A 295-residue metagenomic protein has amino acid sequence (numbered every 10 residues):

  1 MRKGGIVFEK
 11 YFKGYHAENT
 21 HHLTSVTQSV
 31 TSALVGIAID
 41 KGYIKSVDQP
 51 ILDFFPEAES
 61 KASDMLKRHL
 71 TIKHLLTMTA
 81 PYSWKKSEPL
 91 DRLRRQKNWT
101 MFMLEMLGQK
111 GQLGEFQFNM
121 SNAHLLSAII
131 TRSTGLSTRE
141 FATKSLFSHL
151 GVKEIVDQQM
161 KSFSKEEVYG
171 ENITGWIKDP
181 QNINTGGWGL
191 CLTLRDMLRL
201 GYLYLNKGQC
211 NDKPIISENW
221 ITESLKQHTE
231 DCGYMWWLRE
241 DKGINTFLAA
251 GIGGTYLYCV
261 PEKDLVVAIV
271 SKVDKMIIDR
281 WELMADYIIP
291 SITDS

Functional and structural regions predicted by a protein language model:
M1-Y15, L257, D264-A268: A short, well-structured edge-of-sheet supersecondary motif
G4, H22-V47, L75, L126-I130 (+2 more regions): Active-site SXXK
H16, T20-L23, G36-F118: Active-site-proximal loop and beta-strand segments within enzyme catalytic domains
A17-E18, K85-K161, W188: Catalytic-site signature segments of enzymes, centered on catalytic residues
K41-A80, E105, S133-G187: Active-site helix/loop module of the DD-peptidase/beta-lactamase fold, centered on the serine-lysine SxxK catalytic
N122-I129, W188-Q209, T255, C259-S271: Active-site-proximal alpha-helical segments within enzyme catalytic domains
E166-N184, I221-V267: Active-site Gly/Thr loop motif
A250-S295: Structured C-terminal helix/loop/strand segments within mature extracytoplasmic catalytic/sensor domains
